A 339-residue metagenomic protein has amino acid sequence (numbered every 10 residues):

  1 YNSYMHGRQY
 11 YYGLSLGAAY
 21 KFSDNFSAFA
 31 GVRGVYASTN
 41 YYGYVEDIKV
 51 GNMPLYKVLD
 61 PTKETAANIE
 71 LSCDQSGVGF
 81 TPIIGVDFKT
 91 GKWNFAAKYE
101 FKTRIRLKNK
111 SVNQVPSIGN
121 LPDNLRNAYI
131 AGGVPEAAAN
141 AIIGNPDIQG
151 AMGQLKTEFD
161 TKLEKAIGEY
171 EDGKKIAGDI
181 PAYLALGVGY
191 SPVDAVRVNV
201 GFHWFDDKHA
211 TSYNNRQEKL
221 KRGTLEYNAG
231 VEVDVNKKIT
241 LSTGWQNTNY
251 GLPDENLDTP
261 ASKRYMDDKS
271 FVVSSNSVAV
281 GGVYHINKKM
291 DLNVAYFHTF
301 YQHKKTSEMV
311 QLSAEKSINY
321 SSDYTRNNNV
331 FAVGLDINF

Functional and structural regions predicted by a protein language model:
Y1-F339: Outer-membrane beta-barrel porins/channels
